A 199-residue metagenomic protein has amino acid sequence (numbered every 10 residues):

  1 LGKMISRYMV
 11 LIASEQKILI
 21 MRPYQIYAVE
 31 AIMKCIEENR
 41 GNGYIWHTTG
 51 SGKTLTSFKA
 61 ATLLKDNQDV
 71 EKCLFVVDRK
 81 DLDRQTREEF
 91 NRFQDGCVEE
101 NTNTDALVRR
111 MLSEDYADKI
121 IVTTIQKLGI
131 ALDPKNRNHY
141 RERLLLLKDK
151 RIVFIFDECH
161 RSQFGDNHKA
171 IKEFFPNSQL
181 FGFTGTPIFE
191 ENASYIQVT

Functional and structural regions predicted by a protein language model:
L1-K72, D81, Q85-C97, D115-I120 (+2 more regions): ATP-dependent helicase/translocase motor core
P23, V77, E158: Conserved residues at beta->alpha junctions
A28-I32, A61, L107-V108, L128 (+2 more regions): Generic hydrophobic alpha-helical segments
S51, K80, N101-R110, I125-I130: Conserved helicase motor
D69, V98-N101, N192-T199: Flexible phosphate/Mg2+-sensing switch loops adjacent to catalytic phosphate-binding sites
V77-R79, G185: Cofactor-binding loop segments of dinucleotide-utilizing enzymes, especially the Rossmann-like FAD- and NAD(P)+-binding
D105-I121, L146: Conserved motor-coupling elements within RecA-like helicase/translocase cores
I125-T199: Signature of the SF2 helicase/ATPase Hel1-core->accessory helical subdomain module
